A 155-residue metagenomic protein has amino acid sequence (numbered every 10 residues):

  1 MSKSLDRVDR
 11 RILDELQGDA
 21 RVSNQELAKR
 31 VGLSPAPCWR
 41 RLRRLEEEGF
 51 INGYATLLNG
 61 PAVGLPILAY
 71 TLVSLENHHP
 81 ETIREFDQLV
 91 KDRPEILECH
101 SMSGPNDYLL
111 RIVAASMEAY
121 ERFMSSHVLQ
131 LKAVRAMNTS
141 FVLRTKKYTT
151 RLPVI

Functional and structural regions predicted by a protein language model:
M1-I155: A compositional/biophysical signature of low hydrophobicity enriched in polar/charged and small residues
